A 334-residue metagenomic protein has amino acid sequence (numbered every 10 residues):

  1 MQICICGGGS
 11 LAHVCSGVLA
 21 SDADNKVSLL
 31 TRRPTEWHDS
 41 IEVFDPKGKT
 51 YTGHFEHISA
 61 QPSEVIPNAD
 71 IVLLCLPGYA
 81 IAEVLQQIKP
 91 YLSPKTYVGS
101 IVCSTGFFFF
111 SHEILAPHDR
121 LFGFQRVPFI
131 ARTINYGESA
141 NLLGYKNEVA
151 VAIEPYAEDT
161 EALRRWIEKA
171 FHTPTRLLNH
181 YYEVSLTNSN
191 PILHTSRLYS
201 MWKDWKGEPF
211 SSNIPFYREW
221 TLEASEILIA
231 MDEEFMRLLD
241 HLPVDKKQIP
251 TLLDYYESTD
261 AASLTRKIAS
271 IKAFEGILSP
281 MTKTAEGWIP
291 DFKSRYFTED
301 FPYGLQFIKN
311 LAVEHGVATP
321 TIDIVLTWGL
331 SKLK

Functional and structural regions predicted by a protein language model:
M1-T50: NAD(P)+-binding Rossmann beta1-loop-alpha1 motif at the extreme N-terminus of oxidoreductases
K49-H57, P117-R120: A short helix-to-beta-strand connector/capping loop
H54-N68, R176: Short acidic low-complexity segments
F55, A69, K95, D245-K246: Local beta-strand N-terminus motif with an aromatic residue
I71-L74, G78-S139: Rossmann-like NAD(P)(H) cofactor-binding subdomain of soluble oxidoreductases
P117, F124-T173: Internal, well-ordered alpha/beta segment that forms a basic, Gly-enriched binding/recognition surface
A150-D254: Active-site-lining helix/loop region of Rossmann-like oxidoreductase modules
K203, G207, R218, L222-K334: NAD(P)-dependent Rossmann-like dehydrogenase/reductase catalytic/cofactor-binding core
